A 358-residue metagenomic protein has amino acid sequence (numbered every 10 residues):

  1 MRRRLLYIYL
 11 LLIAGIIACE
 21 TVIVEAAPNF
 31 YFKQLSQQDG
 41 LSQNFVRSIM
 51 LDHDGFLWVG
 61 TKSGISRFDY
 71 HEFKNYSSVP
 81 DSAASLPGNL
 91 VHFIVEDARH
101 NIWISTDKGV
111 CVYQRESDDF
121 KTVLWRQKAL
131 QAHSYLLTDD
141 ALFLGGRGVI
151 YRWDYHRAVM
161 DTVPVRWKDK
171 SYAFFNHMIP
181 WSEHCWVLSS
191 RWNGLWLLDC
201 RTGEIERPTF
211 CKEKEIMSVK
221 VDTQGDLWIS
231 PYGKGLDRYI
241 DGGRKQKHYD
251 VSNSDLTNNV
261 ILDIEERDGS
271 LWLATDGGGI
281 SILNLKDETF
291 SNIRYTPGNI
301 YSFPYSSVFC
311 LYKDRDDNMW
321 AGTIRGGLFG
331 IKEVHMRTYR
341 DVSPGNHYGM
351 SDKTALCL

Functional and structural regions predicted by a protein language model:
M1-L358: Carboxylate-rich, polar loop motifs that coordinate divalent cations or form catalytic acidic clusters
